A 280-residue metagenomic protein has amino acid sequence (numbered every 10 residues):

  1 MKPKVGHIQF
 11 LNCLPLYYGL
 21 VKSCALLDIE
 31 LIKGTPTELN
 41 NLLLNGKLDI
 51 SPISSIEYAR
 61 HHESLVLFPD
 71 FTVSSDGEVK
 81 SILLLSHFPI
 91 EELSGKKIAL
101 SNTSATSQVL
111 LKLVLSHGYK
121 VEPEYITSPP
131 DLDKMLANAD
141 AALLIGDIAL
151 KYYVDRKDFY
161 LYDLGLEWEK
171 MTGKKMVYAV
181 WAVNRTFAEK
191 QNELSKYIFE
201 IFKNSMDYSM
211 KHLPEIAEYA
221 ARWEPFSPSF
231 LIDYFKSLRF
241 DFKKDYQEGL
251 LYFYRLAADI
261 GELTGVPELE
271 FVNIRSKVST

Functional and structural regions predicted by a protein language model:
M1-K22, S81-M135, D140, D147 (+1 more regions): Bilobed "Venus flytrap"/periplasmic-binding protein-like clamshell domains and structurally analogous long
K4, D28-E30, V66, E122-E124 (+1 more regions): Conserved beta-strand segments of alpha/beta enzyme cores
I8-K96, N102-S107: Short, glycine-/small- and polar/acidic-enriched structural segments that line small-molecule recognition paths
S23-I32, G118-P129, L263-L269: A local structural motif
L43-L44, M135-L136, A257: Hydrophobic residues within well-ordered alpha-helices
T127-Y219: Pocket-lining segment of extracytoplasmic ligand-binding domains
E189-L256: Secondary-structure end/capping motifs
Q247, R255-T280: Long, low-complexity C-terminal extensions of enzymes
